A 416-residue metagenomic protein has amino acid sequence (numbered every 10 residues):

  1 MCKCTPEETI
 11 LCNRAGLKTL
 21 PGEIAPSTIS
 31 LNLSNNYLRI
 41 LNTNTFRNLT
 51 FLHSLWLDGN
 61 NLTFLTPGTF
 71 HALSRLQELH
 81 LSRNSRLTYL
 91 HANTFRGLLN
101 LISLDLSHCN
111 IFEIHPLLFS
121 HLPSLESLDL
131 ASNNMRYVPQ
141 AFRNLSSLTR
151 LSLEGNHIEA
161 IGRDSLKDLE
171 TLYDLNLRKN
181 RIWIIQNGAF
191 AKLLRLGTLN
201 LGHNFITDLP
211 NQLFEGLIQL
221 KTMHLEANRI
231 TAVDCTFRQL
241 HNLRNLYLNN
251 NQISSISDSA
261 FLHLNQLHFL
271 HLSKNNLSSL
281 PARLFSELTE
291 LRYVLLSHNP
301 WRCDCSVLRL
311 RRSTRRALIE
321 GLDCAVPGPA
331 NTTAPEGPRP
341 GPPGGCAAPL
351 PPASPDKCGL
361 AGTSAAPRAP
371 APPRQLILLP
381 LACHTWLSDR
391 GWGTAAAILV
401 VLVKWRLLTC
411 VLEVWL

Functional and structural regions predicted by a protein language model:
C2-I10, R292-L416: Membrane-proximal C-terminal cap and juxtamembrane stalk of leucine-rich repeat ectodomains
P6-H53, D58: LRR N-terminal entry segment and analogous cap-like coil->beta motifs
I10, L31-L33, L52-L57, L76-L81 (+9 more regions): Conserved hydrophobic beta-strand positions in leucine-rich repeat
A15, N36, N60, N84-S85 (+9 more regions): Consensus "Asn ladder" position of solenoid repeat domains
K18, R39, T63, L87-T88 (+9 more regions): Leucine-rich repeat
I24-S27, R47-F51, H71-L76, N84 (+10 more regions): Leucine-rich repeat
S85-T207: Solenoidal tandem-repeat scaffolds enriched in leucines and small polar residues
G155, A160-K274: Eukaryotic tandem repeat interaction scaffolds
